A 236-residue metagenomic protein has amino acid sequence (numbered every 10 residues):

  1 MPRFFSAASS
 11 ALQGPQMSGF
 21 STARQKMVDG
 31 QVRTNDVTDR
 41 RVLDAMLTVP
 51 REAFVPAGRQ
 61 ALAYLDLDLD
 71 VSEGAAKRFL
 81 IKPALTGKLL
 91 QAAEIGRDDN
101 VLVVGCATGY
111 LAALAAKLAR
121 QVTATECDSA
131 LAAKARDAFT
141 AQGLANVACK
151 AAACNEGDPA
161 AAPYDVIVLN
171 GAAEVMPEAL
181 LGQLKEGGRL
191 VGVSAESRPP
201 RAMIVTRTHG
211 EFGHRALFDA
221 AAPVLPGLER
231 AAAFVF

Functional and structural regions predicted by a protein language model:
P2-V103, A107-L114, L118, L131-A141 (+2 more regions): Class I SAM-dependent transferase core
E94-G213: Conserved nucleotide-cofactor-binding alpha/beta core module
